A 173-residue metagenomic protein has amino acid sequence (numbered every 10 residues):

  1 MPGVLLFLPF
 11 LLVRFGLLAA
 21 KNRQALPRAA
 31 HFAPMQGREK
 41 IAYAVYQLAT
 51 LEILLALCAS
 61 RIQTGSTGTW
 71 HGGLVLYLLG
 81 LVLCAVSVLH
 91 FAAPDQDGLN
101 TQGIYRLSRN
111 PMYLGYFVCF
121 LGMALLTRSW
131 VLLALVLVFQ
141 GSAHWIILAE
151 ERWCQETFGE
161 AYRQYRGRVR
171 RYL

Functional and structural regions predicted by a protein language model:
M1-G98, C119-W153, T157-L173: Membrane-anchoring alpha-helices and their flanking helix-loop junctions
K40-V45, I104-V118: Membrane-interface loop-to-helix entry segments
